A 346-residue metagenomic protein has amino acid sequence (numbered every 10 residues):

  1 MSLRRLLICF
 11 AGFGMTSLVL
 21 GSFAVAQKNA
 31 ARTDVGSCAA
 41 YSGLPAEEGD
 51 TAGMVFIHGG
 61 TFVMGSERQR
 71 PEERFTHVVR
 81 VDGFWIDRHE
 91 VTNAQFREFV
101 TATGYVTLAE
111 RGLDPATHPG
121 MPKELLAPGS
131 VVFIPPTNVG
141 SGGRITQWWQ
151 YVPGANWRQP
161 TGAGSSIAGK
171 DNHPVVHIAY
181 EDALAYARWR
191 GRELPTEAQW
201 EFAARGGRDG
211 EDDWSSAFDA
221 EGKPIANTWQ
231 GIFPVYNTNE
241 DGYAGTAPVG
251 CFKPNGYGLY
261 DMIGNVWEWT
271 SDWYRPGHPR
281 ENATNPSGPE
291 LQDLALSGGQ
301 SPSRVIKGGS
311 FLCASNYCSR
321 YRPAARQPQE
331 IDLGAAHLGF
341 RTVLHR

Functional and structural regions predicted by a protein language model:
M1-S2, S301-R304, S319, L338 (+1 more regions): Short alpha-helical segments used as structural interaction elements across diverse proteins
S2-G164, E181, G206-R208, E330 (+1 more regions): Short, compositionally biased
A31-S37, F56-I57, V63, G112-P323: Functional-site microenvironments in short loops/helix caps that host divalent-cation chemistry
Q95, N265, W269, R320 (+2 more regions): Generic recognition of well-ordered alpha-helical segments
